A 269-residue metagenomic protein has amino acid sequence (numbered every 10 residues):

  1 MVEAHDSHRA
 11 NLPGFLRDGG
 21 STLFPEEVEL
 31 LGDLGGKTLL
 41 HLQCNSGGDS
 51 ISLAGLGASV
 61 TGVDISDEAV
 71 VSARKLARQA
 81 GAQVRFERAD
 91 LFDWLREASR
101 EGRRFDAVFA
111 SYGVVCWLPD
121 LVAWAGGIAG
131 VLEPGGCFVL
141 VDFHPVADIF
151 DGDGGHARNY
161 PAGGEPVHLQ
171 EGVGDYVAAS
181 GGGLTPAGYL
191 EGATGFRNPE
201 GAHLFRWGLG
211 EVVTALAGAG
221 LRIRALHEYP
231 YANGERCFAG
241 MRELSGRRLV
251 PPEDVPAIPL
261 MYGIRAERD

Functional and structural regions predicted by a protein language model:
M1-G35, G48-S52, L76: Conserved class I S-adenosyl-L-methionine
T38-R96: Class I SAM-dependent methyltransferase SAM/SAH-binding core
R96-V108: A short acidic, Gly/Pro-enriched loop at the edge of an enzyme's catalytic core that lines a small-molecule cofactor
D106-V122: A short SAM/SAH-binding and catalytic strip from SAM-dependent methyltransferases
V122-C137: A short glycine-rich, Lys/Arg-flanked "PGG" loop and its adjoining helix->strand segment in the class I
C137-L190: Conserved class I S-adenosyl-L-methionine
P145-A157, T194-E211: Acceptor-substrate binding/catalytic loop of class I
H203-L226: Short alpha-helix
